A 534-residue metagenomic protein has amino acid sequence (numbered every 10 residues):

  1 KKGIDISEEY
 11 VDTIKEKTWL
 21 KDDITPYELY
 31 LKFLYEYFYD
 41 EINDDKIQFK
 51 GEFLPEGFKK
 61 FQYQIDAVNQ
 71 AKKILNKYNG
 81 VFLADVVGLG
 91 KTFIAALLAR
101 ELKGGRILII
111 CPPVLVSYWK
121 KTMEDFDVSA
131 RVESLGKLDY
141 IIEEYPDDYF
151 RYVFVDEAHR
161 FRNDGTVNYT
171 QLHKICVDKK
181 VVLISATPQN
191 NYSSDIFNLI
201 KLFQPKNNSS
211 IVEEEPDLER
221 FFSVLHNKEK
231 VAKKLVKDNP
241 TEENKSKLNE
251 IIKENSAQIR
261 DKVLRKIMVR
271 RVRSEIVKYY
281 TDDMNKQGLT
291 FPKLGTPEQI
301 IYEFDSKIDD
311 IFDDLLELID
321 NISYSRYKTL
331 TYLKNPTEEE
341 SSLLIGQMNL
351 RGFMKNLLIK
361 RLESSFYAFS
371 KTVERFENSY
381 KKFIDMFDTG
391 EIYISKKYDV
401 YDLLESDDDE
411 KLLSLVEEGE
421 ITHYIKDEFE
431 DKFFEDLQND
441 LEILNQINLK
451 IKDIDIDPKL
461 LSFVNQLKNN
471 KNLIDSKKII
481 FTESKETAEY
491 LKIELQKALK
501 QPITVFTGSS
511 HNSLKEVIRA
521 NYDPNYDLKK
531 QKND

Functional and structural regions predicted by a protein language model:
K1-V86, F93-E101, Y118-K121, Y169-T170 (+4 more regions): ATP-dependent helicase/translocase motor core
I42-K60, N76, A99, K103 (+3 more regions): Conserved Helicase C-terminal RecA-like lobe
Q48-Y63, N69-K72, L89-Y169, H173-D178 (+3 more regions): SF2 helicase/translocase NTPase motor core, specifically the RecA-like lobe 1 inter-motif segment between Walker
G80-F82, V182, I479: Short hydrophobic/aromatic beta-strand immediately N-terminal to the Walker A/P-loop
V86, P112, E483: P-loop (Walker A) phosphate-binding loop of NTP-binding proteins
G88, H159-R162, T187-Q189, E363 (+1 more regions): Catalytic acidic motif of RecA-like/P-loop NTPases
L135-Y149, F154-F161, G165-D178, L183 (+1 more regions): Inter-lobe coupling linker of SF2 helicases/translocases
I196-S209: A short helix-turn-beta junction within AAA+ P-loop NTPase domains corresponding to the substrate/partner-engaging
